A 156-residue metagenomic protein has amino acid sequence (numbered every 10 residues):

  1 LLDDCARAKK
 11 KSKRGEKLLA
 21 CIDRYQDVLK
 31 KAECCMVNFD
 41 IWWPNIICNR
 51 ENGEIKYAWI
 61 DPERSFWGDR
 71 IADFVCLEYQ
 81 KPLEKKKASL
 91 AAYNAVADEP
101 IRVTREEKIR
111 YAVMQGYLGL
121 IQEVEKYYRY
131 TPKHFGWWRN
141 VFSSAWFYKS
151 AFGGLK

Functional and structural regions predicted by a protein language model:
L1-F39, N49-E51: An alpha-helical support segment within catalytic cores of ATP-dependent transferases
A6-R7, K13, Q122-K156: ATP/Mg2+ or Mg2+-diphosphate-binding catalytic cores that bind nucleotide phosphates or diphosphates via glycine-rich
K11-G15, D98-R110: Short, surface-exposed acidic
M36, A58-D61: Pre-DFG segment of protein kinase catalytic domains
P44-C48: Hydrophobic residue at the +6 position relative to the catalytic HRD Asp in the kinase catalytic loop
W67: Conserved active-site beta-strand element of glycosyltransferases/polysaccharide synthases
I71-R102, Q115-K133, S143-A145: Active-site activation/catalytic loop segments of kinase-like enzymes and analogous catalytic loops in related
